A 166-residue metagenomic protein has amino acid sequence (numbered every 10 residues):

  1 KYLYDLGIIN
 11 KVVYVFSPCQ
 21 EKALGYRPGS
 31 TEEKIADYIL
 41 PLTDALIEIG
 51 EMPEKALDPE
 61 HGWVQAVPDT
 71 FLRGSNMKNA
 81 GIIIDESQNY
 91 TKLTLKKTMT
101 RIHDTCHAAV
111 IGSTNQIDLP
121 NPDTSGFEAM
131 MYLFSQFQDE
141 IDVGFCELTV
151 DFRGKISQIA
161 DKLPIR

Functional and structural regions predicted by a protein language model:
K1-G81, Q88-R166: Conserved helicase motor core of SF1/SF2 NTP-dependent helicases
